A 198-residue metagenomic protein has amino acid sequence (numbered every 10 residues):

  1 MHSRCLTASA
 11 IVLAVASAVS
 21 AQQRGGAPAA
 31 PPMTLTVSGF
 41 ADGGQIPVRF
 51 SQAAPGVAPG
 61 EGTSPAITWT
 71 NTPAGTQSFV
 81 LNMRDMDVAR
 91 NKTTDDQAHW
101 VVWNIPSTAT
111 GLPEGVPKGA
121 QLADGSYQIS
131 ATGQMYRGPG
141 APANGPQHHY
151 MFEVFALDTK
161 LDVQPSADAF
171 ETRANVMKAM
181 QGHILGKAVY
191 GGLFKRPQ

Functional and structural regions predicted by a protein language model:
M1-S9: Bacterial N-terminal signal peptides that target proteins for export
A8-S17: Bacterial N-terminal signal peptides
A21-Q198: N-terminus-centered regions that define maturation/targeting leaders and the start of the first functional domain
